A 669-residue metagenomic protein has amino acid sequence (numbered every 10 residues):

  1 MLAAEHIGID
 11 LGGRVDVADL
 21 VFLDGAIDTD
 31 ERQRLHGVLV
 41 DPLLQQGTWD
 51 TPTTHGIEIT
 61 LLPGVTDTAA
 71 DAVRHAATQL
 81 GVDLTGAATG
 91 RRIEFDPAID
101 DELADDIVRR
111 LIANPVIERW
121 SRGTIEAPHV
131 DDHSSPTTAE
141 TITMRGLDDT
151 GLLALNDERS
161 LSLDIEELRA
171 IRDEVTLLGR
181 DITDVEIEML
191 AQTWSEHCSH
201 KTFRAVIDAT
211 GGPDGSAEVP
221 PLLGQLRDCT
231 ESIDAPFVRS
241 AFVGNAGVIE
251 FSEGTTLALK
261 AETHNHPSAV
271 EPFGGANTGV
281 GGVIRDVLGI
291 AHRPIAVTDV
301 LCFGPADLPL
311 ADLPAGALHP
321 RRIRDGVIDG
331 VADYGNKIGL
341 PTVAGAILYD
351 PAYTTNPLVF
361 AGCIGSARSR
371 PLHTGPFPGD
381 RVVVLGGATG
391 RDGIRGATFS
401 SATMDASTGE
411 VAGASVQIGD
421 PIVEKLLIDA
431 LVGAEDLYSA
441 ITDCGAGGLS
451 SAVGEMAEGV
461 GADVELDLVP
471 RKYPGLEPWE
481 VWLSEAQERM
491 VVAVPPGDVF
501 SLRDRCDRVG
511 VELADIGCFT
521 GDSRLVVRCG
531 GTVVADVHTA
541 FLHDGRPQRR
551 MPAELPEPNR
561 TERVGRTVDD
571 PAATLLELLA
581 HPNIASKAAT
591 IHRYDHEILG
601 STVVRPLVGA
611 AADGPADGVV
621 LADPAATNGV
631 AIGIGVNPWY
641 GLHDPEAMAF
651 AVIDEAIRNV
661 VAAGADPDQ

Functional and structural regions predicted by a protein language model:
M1, I27, I59-A69, P97-D100 (+2 more regions): Short, surface-exposed ligand-recognition loops at beta-strand->loop->(often short) alpha-helix junctions that present
M1, V17-V21, P52-P63, T89-I93 (+1 more regions): Short glycine-/aliphatic-rich beta-strand segments at the starts of folded cytosolic domains
M1-I9, V65-V82, G454-V469: Short amphipathic alpha-helix segments
A4-D10, H36-Q46, A77-L84, D106-R119 (+1 more regions): A common structural junction motif
L11, G64, N114-Q669: Glycine/proline-enriched, intrinsically flexible loops and inter-domain linkers
G13-V17, Q33, E58, R74-H75 (+3 more regions): Interaction-mediating elements
G25-D30, P97-A104, A493-F500: Helix N-cap motif at beta-to-alpha junctions
G37, P42-G86, G90: Short, solvent-exposed interaction modules
